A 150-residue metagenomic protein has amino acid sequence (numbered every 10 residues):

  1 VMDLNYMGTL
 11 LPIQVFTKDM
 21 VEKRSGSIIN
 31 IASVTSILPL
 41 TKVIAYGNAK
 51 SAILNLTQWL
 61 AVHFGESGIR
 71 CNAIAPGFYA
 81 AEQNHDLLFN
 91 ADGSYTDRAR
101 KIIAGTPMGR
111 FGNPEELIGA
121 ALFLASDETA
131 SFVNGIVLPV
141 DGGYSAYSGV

Functional and structural regions predicted by a protein language model:
I13, A49, T57: Active-site helix of classical SDR
K18, V62-E66: Alpha-helical segment proximal to the catalytic Tyr-Lys
S33: Residue(s) in the substrate-gating loop at a strand-loop-helix junction that position the organic substrate next
P39-G47, W59, L87: Active-site loop-to-helix junction immediately N-terminal to the catalytic Tyr of the SDR YXXXK motif in Rossmann-fold
G65, R70, F132-N134: Short, small/polar-rich loop/turn modules that mediate ligand/substrate recognition or access, typified
E66, F78-G105, Y147-V150: A glycine/serine/threonine-rich, flexible loop-to-helix segment that serves as the NAD(P) cofactor-binding "lid"
R110-V140, S145: C-terminal substrate-recognition "lid" of short-chain dehydrogenase/reductases
